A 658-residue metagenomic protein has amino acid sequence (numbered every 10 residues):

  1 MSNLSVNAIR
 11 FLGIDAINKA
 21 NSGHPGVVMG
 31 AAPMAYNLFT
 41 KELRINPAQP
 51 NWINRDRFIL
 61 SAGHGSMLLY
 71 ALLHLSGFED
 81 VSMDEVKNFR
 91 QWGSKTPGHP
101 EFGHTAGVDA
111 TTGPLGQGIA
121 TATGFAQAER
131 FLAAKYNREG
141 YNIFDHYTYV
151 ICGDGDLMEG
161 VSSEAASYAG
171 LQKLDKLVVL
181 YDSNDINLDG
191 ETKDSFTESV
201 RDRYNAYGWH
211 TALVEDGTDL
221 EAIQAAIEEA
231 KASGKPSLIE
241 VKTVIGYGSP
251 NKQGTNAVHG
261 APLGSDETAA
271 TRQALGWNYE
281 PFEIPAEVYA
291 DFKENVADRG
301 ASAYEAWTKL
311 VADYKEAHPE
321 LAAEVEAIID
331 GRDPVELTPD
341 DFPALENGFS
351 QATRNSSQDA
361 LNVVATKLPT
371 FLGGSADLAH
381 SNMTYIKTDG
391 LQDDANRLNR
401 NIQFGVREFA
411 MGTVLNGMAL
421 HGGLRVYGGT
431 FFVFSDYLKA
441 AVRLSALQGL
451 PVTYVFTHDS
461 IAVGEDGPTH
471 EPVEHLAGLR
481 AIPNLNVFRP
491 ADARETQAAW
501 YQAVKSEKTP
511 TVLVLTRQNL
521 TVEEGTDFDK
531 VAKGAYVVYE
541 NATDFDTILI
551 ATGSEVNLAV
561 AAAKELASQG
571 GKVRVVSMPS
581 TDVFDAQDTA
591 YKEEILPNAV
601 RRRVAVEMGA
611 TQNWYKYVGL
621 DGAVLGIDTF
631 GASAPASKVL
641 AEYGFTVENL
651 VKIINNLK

Functional and structural regions predicted by a protein language model:
A8-S22, D182-S183: N-terminal capping segment at the start of a domain
A16-P25, I53-S61, H104-G116, L345-F349 (+1 more regions): A short glycine/serine-rich beta->alpha loop
A20, D56-R57, V108-T111, Y141-E159 (+5 more regions): A short, small-residue-rich loop immediately preceding and capping a beta-strand
G30-L171, Y385-I386, V414, M418 (+1 more regions): Cofactor-binding active-site loop characterized by glycine-rich and histidine/acidic residues
I53-N54, E240-S249, Q253-D333: Terminal amphipathic helices with adjacent charged low-complexity linkers/tails
F78-F89, G170-D182, N205-W209, A446-I461 (+1 more regions): A glycine-rich helix N-cap at a beta->alpha junction
Q91-G103, Q127, F131-A134, G140-D145 (+5 more regions): Thiamine diphosphate
K309-P451, F528-Y536, T543-D544, I550-G553 (+3 more regions): Non-catalytic terminal/interface segments that mediate subunit docking, oligomerization, and allosteric communication
